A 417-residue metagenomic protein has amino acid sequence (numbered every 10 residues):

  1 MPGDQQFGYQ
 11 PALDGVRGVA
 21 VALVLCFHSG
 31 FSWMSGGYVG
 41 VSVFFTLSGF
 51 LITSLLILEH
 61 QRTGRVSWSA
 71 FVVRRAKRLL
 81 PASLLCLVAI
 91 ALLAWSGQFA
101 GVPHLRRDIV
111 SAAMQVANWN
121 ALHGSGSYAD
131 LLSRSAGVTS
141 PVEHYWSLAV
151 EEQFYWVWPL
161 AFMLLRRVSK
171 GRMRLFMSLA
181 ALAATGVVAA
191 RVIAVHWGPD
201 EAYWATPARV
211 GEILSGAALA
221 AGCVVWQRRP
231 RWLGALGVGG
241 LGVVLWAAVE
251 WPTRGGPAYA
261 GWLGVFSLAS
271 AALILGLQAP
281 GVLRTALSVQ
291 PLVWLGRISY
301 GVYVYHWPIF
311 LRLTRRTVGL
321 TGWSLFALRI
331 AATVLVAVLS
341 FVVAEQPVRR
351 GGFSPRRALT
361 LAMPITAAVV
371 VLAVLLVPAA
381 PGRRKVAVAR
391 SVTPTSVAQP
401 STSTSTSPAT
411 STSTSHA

Functional and structural regions predicted by a protein language model:
M1-R356: Membrane-interface helix/loop caps of multi-pass membrane proteins
A218, P257, R315-A327, V334-L335 (+1 more regions): Extracellular/periplasmic envelope-modification machinery, especially enzymes that add or remove acyl/ester groups on
